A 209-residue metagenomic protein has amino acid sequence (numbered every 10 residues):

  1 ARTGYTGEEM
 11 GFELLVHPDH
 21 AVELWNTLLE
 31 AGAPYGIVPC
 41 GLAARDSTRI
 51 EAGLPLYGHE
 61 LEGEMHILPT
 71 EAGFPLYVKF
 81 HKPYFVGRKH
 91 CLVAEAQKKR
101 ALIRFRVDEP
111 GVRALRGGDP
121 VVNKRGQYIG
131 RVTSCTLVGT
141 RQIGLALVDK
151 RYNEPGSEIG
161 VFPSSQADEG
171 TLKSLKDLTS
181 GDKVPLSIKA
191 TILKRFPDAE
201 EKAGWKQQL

Functional and structural regions predicted by a protein language model:
A1-L209: Conserved, structured C-terminal
